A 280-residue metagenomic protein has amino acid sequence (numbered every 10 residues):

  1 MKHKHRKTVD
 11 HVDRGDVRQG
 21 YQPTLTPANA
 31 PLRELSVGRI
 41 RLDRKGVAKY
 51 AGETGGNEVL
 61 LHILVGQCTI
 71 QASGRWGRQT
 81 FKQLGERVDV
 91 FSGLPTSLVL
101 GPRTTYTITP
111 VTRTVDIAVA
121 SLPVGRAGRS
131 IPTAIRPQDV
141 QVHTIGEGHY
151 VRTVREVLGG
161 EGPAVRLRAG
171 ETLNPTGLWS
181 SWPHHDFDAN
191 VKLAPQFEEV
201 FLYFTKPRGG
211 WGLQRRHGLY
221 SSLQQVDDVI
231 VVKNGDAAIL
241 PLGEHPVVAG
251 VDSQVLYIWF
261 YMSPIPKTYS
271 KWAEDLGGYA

Functional and structural regions predicted by a protein language model:
G15-Y50, G148-V200: A short glycine-rich, His/Asp/Glu-containing loop-to-beta-strand
N29, R33-P110: Extended, compositionally biased flexible segments
V37-R41, L60, S97-V99, V119 (+4 more regions): Conserved hydrophobic/aromatic beta-strand scaffold that supports enzyme active sites
G55-Q83, L100, T176-G177, D188-N234: Glycine- and acidic-residue-biased ligand/ion/polar-headgroup-sensing regions
D89, R113-E156, R215, I258-A280: Double-stranded beta-helix
F91-V111, L122, V231-D252: Conserved metal-binding segment of the jelly-roll/cupin
P102, P110-T112, V119-P123, L158-G159 (+4 more regions): Short, structured patches in soluble enzyme cores that scaffold and shape functional sites
L193, F204-T205, G209-A280: Acidic/histidine-enriched, beta-strand-rich ligand/metal-binding domains
